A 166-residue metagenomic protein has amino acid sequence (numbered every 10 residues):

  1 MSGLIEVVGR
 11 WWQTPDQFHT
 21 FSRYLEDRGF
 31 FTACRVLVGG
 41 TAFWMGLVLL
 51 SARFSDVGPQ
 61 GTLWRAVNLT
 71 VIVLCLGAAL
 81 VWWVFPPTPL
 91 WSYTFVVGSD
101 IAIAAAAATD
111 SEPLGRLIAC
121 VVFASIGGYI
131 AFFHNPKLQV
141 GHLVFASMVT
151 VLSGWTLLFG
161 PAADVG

Functional and structural regions predicted by a protein language model:
M1-R28: Short, Lys/Arg-rich, polar N-terminal cytosolic tail immediately upstream of the first transmembrane signal-anchor
R23-G40: N-terminal membrane topogenic signal
V36-L114, I118-G127: Hydrophobic transmembrane alpha-helices and their membrane-interface boundaries in multi-pass, membrane-anchored
T94-D100, V140-L152: Central hydrophobic cores of alpha-helical transmembrane segments in multi-pass integral membrane proteins
I118-V122, K137-F145: Hydrophobic alpha-helical membrane segments of integral membrane proteins
G127-G128, P136-K137: CheY-like receiver
L158-G166: Juxtamembrane or sensor-core-proximal signal-transducing alpha helices that couple sensory domains to cytosolic
